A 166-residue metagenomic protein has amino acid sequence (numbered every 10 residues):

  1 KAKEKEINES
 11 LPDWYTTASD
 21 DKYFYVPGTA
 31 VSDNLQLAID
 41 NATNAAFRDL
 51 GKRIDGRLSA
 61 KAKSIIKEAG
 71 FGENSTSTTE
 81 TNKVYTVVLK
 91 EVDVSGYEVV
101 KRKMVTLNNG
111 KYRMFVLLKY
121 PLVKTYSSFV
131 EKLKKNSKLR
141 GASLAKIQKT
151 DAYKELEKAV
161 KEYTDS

Functional and structural regions predicted by a protein language model:
K1-S166: Domain-level marker for long, solvent-exposed, non-transmembrane regions
